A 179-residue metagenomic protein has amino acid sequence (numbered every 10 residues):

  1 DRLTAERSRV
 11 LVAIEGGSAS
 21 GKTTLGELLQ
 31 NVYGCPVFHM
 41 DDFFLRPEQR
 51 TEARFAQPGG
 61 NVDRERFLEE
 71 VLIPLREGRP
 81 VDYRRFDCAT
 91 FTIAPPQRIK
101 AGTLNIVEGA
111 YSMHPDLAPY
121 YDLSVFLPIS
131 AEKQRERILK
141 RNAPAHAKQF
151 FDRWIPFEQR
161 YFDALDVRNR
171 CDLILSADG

Functional and structural regions predicted by a protein language model:
D1-V12: Extreme N-terminal, non-catalytic leader segments that precede Walker-type/kinase nucleotide-binding cores
G17: P-loop (Walker A) phosphate-binding loop of NTP-binding proteins
K22: Conserved lysine of the Walker
L25: Hydrophobic positions on the alpha1 helix immediately C-terminal to the Walker A/P-loop
Y33-Q49: Short beta-strand-centered segment that lines the nucleotide-binding/catalytic pocket of NTP-utilizing
P36, Q49-Q97, L104: Conserved nucleotide-sensing/catalytic segment adjacent to the nucleotide-binding pocket in NTP-handling enzymes
T92, H114, P144-G179: Small-molecule kinase domains that catalyze NTP-dependent phosphoryl transfer to phosphate-bearing small molecules
T92-R141: ATP-dependent NMP and nucleoside kinases share a basic, alpha-helical "lid"
